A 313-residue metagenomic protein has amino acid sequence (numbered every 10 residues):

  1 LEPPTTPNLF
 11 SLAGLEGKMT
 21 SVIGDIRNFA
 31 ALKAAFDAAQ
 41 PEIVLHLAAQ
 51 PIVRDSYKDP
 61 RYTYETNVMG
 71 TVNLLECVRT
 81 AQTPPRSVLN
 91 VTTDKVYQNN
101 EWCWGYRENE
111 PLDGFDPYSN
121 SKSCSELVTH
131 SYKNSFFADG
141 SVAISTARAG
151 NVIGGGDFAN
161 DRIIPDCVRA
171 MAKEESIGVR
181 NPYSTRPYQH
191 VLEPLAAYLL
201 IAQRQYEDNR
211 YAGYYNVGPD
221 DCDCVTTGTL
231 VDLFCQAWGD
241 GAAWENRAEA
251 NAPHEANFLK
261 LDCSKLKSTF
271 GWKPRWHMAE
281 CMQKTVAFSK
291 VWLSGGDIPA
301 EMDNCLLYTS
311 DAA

Functional and structural regions predicted by a protein language model:
L1-A149: N-terminal Rossmann-like NAD(P)+-binding domain of SDR-like oxidoreductases, especially those catalyzing
R27, K58, T66, D116 (+6 more regions): Residue-level signal for the nucleotide or nucleotide-sugar donor/cofactor binding architecture
K58, A149-G156, G178-Q189, R210-V225 (+2 more regions): Glycine-rich Rossmann NAD(P)(H)-binding loop
N100-G105, N109, P117-Y118, S123-Y206 (+1 more regions): NAD(P)-dependent short-chain dehydrogenase/reductase
C167, A197, R204-A252, D262-C263: Mid/C-terminal beta-alpha module of Rossmann-like enzyme folds, strongest in SDR-family dehydrogenases/epimerases
I177, I201-Y215, S294-A300: Core catalytic loop region at the nicotinamide-binding pocket of NAD(P)H-dependent oxidoreductases
F270-P299: A contiguous, mid-protein "functional segment" used to position or interact with cofactors/ions or partner subunits
Y308-A313: Conserved small/polar residues in nucleotide/adenosyl-binding loops
